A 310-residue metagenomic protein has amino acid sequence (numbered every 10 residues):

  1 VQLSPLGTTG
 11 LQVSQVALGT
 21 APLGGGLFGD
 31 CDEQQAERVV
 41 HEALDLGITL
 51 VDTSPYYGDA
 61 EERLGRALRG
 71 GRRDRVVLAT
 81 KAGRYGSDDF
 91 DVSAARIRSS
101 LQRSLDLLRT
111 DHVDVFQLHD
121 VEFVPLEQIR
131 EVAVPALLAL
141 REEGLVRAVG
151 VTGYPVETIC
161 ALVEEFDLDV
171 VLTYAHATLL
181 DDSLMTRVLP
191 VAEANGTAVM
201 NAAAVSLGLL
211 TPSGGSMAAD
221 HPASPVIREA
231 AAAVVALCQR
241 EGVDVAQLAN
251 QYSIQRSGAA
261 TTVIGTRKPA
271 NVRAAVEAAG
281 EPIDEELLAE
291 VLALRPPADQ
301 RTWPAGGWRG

Functional and structural regions predicted by a protein language model:
V1-V76: N-terminal binding-site loop/beta-alpha segment at the start of enzyme catalytic domains that lines or forms
L6, L18, A36, V51 (+11 more regions): Conserved, mostly hydrophobic/aromatic
T8, G65-R73, L105-R109, L162-F166 (+1 more regions): Acidic (Asp/Glu)-rich catalytic clusters
V13-A17, T49-L50, Y56, R75-A79 (+5 more regions): Structural preference for beta-strand elements that scaffold enzyme active sites
P22-E33, A82-R96: Active-site mouth loops of central-metabolism enzymes
D30-A43, V92-L108, P155-A161: Short, acidic/polar
L105-V124: Active-site groove signature of glycoside hydrolases
V121-G310: Beta/alpha (TIM)-barrel catalytic core signal, keyed to glycine-rich beta->alpha loops juxtaposed to Asp/Glu that bind
